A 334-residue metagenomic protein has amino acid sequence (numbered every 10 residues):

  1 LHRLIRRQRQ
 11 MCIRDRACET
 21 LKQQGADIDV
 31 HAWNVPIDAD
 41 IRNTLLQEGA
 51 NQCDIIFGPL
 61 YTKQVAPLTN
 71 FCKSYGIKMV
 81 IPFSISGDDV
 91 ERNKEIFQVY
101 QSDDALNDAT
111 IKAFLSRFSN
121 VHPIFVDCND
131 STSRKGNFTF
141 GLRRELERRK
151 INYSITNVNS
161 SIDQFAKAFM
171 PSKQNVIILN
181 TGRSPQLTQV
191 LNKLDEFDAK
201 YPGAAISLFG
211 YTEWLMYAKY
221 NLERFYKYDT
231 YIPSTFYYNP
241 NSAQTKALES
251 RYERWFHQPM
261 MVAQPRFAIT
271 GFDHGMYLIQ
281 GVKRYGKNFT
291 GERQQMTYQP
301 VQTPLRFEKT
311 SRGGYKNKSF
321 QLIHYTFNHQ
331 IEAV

Functional and structural regions predicted by a protein language model:
H2-I5, R9-I13: Single conserved hydrophobic/aromatic residue that forms the stacking wall/gate of nucleotide- or nucleobase-binding
L21-I37, I124-V126, E145-S160: Short beta-strand elements in bilobed, periplasmic/extracellular small-molecule ligand-binding domains
I28-A50, N159-F169: Structural motif
W33-D38, F83-I85, V99-L106, D127-F138 (+3 more regions): Hinge/beta->alpha junction and helix N-cap segments in small-molecule ligand-binding domains
Q52-T62, M79-F83, H122-N129, S172-L191 (+2 more regions): Periplasmic-binding protein-like
F57-G58, K63-V126, D130-T139: Extracytoplasmic ligand/sensor domains, especially the bilobed periplasmic-binding protein
L194-A268: Extracellular/periplasmic periplasmic-binding protein-like sensory domains
Q258-A268, M276-Q330: Segments of small-molecule ligand-sensing domains
